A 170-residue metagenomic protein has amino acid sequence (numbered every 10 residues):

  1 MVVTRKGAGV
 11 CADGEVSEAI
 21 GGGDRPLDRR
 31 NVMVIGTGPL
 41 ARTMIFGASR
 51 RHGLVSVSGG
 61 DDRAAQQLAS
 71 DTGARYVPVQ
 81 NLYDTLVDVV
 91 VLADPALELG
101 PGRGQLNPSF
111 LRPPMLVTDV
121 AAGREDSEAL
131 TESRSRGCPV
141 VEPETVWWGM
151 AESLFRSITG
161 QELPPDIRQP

Functional and structural regions predicted by a protein language model:
M1-R25: Phosphate/diphosphate ligand-binding glycine-rich loop within oxidoreductases
V2-R5, P113-I167: Rossmann-fold NAD(P)-binding glycine/threonine-rich loop
V16, I20, R25-H52, V57-D62: Glycine-rich adenosine-cofactor-binding loop
I35-S49, V90-P95, V146-R156: Active-site-proximal catalytic alpha-helix in oxidoreductases
S49, S70, R134: Anion (oxyanion) recognition and catalysis
D62-R63, R124: Helix N-cap at the beta1-alpha1 junction of Rossmann-like dinucleotide-binding domains, i.e., the first residues
G73-V141: Rossmann-like adenosine-cofactor binding region
